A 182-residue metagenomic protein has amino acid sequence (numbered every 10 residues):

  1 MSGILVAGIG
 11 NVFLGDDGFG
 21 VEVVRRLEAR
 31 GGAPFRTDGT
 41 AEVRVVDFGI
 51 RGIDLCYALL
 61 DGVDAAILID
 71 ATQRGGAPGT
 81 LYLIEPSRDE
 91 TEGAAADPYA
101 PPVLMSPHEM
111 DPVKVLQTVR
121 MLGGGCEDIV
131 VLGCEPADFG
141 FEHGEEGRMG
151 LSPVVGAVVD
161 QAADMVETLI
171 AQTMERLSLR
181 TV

Functional and structural regions predicted by a protein language model:
S2-A7, V12-A94: Nucleotide and nucleotide-moiety/phosphate-recognizing core
D97-L104, H108, P112-V182: Phosphate-binding/catalytic loops
